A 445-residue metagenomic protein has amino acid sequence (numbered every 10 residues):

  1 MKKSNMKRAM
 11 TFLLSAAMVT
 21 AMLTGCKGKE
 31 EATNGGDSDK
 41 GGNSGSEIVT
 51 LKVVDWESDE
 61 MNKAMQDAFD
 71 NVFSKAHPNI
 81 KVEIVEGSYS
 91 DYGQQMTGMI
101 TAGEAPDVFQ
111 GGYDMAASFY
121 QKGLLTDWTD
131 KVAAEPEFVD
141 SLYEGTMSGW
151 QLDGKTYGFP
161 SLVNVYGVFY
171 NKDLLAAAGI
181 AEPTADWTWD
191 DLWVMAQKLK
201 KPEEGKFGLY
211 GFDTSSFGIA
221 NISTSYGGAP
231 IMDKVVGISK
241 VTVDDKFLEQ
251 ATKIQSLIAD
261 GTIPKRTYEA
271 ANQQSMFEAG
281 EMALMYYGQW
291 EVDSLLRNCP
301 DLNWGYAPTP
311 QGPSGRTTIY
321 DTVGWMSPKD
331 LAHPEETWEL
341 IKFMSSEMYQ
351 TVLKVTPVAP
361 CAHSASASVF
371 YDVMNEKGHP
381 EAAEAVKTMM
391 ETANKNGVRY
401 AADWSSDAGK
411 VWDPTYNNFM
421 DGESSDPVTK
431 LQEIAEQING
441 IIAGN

Functional and structural regions predicted by a protein language model:
M1-K52, K75, H379, T429-Q432 (+1 more regions): Short, low-complexity disordered leader/linker segments with a strong preference for bacterial N-terminal type II
V72-L142, A177-G179, M276, A283-L284 (+1 more regions): Extracytoplasmic "Venus flytrap"/periplasmic binding protein-like
S88, Y113-Y166, G305-A307, E376-G378 (+1 more regions): Hinge/lid segment of periplasmic solute-binding proteins
G98-M99, P106-D107, P136-L174, F207-G208 (+4 more regions): A structural signal for short loop-to-beta-strand junctions that line the ligand-binding cleft of periplasmic/secreted
D153-S161, Y166, A176, D190-S239 (+2 more regions): Extracytoplasmic/periplasmic solute-binding protein
A176, S256-A259, M390-N445: Conserved C-terminal helix/tail region of periplasmic/extracytoplasmic solute-binding proteins
A196, V236-R266: Glycine-centered hinge/linker elements that transmit conformational signals in sensory and ligand-binding systems
E291-D301, P313-Y320, S327-P414: C-terminal lobe and pocket-closing loops of periplasmic/extracytoplasmic Venus-flytrap solute-binding proteins
